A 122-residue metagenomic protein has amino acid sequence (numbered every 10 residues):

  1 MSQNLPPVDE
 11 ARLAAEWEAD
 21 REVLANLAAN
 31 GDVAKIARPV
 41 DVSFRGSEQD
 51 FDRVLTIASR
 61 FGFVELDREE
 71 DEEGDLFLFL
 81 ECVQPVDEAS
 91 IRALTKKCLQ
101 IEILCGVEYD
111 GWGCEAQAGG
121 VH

Functional and structural regions predicted by a protein language model:
M1-H122: Long, contiguous binding/interaction regions
